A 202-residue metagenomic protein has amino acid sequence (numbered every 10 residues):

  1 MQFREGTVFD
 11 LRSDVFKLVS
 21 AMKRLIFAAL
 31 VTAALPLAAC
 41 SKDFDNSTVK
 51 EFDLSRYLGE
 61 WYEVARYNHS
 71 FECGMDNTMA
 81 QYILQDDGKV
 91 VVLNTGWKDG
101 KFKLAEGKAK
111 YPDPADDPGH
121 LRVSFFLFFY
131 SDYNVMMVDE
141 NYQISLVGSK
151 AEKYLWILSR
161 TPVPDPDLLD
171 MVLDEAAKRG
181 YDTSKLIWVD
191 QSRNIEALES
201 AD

Functional and structural regions predicted by a protein language model:
V8-A21: Short, Lys/Arg-enriched N-terminal segments with co-localized hydrophobic residues within the first ~10-30 amino acids
K23-I26, D43-F44: Hydrophobic alpha-helical segments with strong N-terminal bias
L25-A34: Sec-dependent N-terminal signal peptides
C40-D202: A beta-rich soluble binding module of mature secreted/lumenal proteins
